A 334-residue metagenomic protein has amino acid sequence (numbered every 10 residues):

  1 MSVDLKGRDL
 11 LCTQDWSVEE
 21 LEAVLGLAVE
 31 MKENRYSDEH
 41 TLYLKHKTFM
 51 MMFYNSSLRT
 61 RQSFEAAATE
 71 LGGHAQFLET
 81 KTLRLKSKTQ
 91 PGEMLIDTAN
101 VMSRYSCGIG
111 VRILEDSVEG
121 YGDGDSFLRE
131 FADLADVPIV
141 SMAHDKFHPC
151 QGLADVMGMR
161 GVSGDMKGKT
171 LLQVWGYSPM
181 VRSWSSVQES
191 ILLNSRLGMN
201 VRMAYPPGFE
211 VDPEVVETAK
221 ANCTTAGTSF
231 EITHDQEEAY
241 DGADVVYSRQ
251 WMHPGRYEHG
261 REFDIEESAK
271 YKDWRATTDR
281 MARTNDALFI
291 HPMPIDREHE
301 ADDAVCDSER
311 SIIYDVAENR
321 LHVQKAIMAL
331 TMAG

Functional and structural regions predicted by a protein language model:
M1-Q62, A66: Positively charged, low-complexity intrinsically disordered leader regions
D38, L42-M50, S56-R160: Phosphate/diphosphate ligand-binding glycine-rich loop within oxidoreductases
Y43-F49, K167-K169, D286: Phosphate-coordination loops involved in phosphoryl transfer and adenosine-cofactor binding
Y54-T69, R160-S248: Glycine-rich phosphate/diphosphate-binding loop of Rossmann-like nucleotide-binding domains
M166, S195, D279-D286, S308: Short, conserved loop/helix-junction motifs that constitute active-site signature segments in enzyme catalytic cores
A221-A304: Rossmann-like adenosine-cofactor binding region
D286-L288, P292-G334: Adenosine-phosphate binding glycine-rich loop
